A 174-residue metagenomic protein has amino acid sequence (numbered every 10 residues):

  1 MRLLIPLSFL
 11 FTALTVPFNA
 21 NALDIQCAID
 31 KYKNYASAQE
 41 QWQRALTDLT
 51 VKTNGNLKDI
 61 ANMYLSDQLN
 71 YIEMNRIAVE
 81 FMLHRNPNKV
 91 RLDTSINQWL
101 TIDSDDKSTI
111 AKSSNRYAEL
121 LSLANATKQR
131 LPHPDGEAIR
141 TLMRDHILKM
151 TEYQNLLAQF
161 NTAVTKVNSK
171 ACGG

Functional and structural regions predicted by a protein language model:
M1-S8: Bacterial N-terminal signal peptides that target proteins for export
P17-N19: N-terminal signal peptide c-region/cleavage motif recognized by signal peptidases
N21-M74, S169, G173-G174: Immediate post-signal-peptide N-terminus of mature secreted/exported proteins
I25-A28, T53-I60, L92, W99 (+2 more regions): Alpha-helical rod/repeat scaffolding segments in eukaryotic adaptors/tethers and long-chain four-helix cytokines
I29, A36, E40-Q43, D93 (+4 more regions): Extracytoplasmic/secreted envelope proteins and their assembly/folding machinery, especially bacterial periplasmic
Y32, T50, K112-G174: C-terminal amphipathic alpha-helix
M63-S108: Mid-chain, structured segments of secreted extracytoplasmic proteins
